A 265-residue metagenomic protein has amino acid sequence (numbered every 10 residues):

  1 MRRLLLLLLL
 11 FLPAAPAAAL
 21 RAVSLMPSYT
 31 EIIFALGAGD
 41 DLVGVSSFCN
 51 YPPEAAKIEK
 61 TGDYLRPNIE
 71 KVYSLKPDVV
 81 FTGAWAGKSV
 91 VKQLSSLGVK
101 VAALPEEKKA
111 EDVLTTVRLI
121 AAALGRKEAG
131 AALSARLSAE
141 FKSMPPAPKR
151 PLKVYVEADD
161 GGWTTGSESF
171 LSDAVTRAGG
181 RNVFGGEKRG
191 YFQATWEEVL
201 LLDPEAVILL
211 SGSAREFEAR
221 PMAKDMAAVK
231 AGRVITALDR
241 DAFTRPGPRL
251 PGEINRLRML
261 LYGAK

Functional and structural regions predicted by a protein language model:
L4-P13: Sec-dependent N-terminal signal peptides
A14-A19: Sec/Tat signal peptide C-region and signal peptidase I cleavage site
L20-W85, V183: A short, structured surface patch at a secondary-structure boundary
R21, S89-W163, F184-G186, L202 (+1 more regions): Extracytoplasmic substrate-binding proteins
S28-I32, F48-Y51, V80-F81, A86-K88 (+6 more regions): Solvent-exposed loop/turn segments at secondary-structure junctions within structured extracellular/periplasmic domains
S46, E168-Y191, R233-T236: His/Asp/Glu-enriched short active-site or ligand-binding loop at hydrolase and phosphoryl-transfer sites
I69-K76, L97, Q193-D203: Short helices/loops that flank or line small-molecule/ion binding pockets
A86-S96, A206-D225: A ligand-binding cleft/hinge motif common to bilobed small-molecule-binding domains
